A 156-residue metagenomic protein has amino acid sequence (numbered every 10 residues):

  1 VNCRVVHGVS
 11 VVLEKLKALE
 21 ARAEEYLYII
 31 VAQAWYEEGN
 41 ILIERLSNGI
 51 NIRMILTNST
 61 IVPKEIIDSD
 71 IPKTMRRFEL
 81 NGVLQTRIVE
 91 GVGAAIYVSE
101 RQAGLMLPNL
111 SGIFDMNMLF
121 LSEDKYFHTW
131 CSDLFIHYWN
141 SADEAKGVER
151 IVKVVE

Functional and structural regions predicted by a protein language model:
V1-I55: PLD-like (HKD) phosphodiesterase/transphosphatidyltransferase domain
V9, L13-L16, D68-I71, D124 (+1 more regions): A structural signal for well-ordered alpha-helical scaffolds and beta->alpha junctions
L19-R22, T74-F78, L134-Y138: Residues that form generic nucleotide/phosphate-binding pockets
A32-Q33, T57-T60, N109: Histidine- and/or cysteine-centered catalytic micro-motif in compact active-site loops
Y36, K64, T129: Loop/helix-junction capping segments adjacent to catalytic residues or to phosphate/diphosphate-binding pockets
N58-S99: HKD-type phospholipase D/PLD-like phosphodiesterase module
L84-W130, F135: HKD (HxKxxxxD) catalytic microenvironment of the phospholipase D
S132-E156: Cysteine/selenocysteine-centered motifs that mediate thiol-based redox chemistry or coordinate metal-sulfur cofactors
